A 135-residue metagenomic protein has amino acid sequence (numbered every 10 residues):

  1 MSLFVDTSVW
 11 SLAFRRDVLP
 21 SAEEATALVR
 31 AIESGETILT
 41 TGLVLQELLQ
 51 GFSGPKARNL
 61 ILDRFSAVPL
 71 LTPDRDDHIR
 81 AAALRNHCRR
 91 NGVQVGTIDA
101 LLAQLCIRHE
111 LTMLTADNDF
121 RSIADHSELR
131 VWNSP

Functional and structural regions predicted by a protein language model:
M1-T40, Q50-D63, P135: Short, well-structured N-terminal submotif of metal-dependent ribonuclease cores
S2, A103, I107-P135: Acidic, PIN/NYN-like endoribonuclease modules and their adjacent C-terminal/linker elements
V5-D6, T41, Q94-G96, D117-N118 (+1 more regions): Histidine- and aromatic-rich ligand-binding microenvironments
W10-S11, L45-L48, F120-R121: A generic structural signal for short hydrophobic patches within well-formed alpha-helices
T26, P69-A116: Active-site neighborhoods of divalent-metal-dependent phosphate/nucleic-acid chemistry enzymes
R30-I32, L84, C88, I123: Hydrophobic helix-cap positions at the C-terminus of alpha-helices in RecA-like/P-loop ATPase nucleotide-binding cores
S34-G35, R64-V68, N91, H109 (+1 more regions): Structured helix-beta-strand junction loops
L39, L71, W132: General small-molecule cofactor/ligand-binding pocket signal
